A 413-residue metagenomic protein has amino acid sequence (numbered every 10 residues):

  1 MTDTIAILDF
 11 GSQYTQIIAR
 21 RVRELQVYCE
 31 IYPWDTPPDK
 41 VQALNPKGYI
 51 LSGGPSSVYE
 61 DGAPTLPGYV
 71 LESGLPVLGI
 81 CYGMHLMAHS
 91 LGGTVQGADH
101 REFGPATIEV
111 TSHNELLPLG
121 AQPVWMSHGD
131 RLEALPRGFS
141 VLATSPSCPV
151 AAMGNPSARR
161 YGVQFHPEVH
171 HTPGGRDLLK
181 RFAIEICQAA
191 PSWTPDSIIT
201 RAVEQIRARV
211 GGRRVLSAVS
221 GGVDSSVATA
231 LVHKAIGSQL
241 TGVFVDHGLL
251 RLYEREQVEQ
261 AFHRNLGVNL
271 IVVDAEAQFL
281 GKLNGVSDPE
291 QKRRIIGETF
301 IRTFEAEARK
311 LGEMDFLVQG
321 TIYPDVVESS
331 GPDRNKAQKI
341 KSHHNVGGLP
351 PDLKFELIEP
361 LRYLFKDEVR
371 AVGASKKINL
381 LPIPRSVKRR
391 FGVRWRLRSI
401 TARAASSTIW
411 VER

Functional and structural regions predicted by a protein language model:
M1-G48, P55-Y59, T65, L71-S73 (+4 more regions): RNA-binding accessory domains that recognize and position tRNA/RNA substrates
G53-S57, I322-D325: Short glycine-rich anion-binding loops that position phosphate/pyrophosphate groups of nucleotides and phosphorylated
G79, G83, A88: Gly/Ala-rich beta-loop-alpha elbow adjacent to hydrolase catalytic centers
G83, E168, I322-Y323: Catalytic metal-binding/acid-base residues of hydrolase active sites
